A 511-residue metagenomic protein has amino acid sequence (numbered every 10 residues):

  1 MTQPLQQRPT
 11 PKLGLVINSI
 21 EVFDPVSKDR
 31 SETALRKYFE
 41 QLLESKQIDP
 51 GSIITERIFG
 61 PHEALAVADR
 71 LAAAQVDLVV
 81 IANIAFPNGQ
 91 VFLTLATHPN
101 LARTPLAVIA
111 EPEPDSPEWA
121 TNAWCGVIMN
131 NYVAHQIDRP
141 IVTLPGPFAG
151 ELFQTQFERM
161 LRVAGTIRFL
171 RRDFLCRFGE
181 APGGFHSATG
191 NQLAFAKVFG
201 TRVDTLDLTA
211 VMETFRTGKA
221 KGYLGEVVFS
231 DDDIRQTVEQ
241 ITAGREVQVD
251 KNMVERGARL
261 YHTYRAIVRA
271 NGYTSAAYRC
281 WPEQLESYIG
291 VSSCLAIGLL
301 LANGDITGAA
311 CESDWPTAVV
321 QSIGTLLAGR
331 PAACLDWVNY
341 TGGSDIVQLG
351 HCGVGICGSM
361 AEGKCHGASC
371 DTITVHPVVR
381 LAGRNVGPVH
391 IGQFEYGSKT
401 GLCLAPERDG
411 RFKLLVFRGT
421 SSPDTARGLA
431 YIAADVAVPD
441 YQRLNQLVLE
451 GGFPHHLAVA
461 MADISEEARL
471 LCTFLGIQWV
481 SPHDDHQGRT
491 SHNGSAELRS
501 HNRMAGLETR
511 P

Functional and structural regions predicted by a protein language model:
R8-L13, P114-G244: Cap/lid and interdomain-hinge subdomains that line or gate substrate/regulatory clefts in soluble alpha/beta enzymes
R36-R57, P140-G146, T201-L206: Short beta-strand elements in bilobed, periplasmic/extracellular small-molecule ligand-binding domains
A64-V76, T94-T97, Y261-A270: Short, well-structured alpha-helical segments in soluble
V76-A85, A107, T274-R279: Periplasmic-binding protein-like
T94-N122, V133-T143, G298-E312: Short, acidic/small-residue loops that bind anionic groups at enzyme active sites
F229, I234-L327: Long, internal scaffold/assembly segments composed of regular secondary structure
L301-D424: C-terminal catalytic subdomain
H376-E508: Extended hydrophobic packing segments that form well-structured cores
